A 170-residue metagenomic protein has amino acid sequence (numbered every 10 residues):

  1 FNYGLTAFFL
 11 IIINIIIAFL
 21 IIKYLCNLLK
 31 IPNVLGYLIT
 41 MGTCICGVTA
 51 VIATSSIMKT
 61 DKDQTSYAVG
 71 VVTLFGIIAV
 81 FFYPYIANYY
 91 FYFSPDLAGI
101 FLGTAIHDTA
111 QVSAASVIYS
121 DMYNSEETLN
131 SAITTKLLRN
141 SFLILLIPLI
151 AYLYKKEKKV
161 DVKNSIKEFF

Functional and structural regions predicted by a protein language model:
F1-F9, L28-G36, T60-T65, K159-F169: Interfacial helix-loop-helix linkers and transmembrane-helix boundary segments in multi-pass membrane proteins
F1-K23, S66-I78, F170: Entry/N-cap segments of selected transmembrane alpha helices and their immediately preceding amphipathic helices
N2-L5, N88-A98, I118-S131: Helix-coil boundary and interhelical linker segments in multi-pass alpha-helical membrane proteins
Y3-I16, T40-T43, L97-A105, I133-F142: Structural signature of hydrophobic alpha-helical transmembrane segments
F9-T43, A79-P95: Transmembrane alpha-helices that form the ion-translocation and gating core of multi-pass ion transport proteins
F19-K30, I52-S56, I150-V160: C-terminal ends of transmembrane helices
N33-A79, L97-D121: Alpha-helical membrane segments and immediately flanking helix-loop junctions that form or couple to the substrate/ion
S120-F169: Oxyanion-binding "anion nests"
